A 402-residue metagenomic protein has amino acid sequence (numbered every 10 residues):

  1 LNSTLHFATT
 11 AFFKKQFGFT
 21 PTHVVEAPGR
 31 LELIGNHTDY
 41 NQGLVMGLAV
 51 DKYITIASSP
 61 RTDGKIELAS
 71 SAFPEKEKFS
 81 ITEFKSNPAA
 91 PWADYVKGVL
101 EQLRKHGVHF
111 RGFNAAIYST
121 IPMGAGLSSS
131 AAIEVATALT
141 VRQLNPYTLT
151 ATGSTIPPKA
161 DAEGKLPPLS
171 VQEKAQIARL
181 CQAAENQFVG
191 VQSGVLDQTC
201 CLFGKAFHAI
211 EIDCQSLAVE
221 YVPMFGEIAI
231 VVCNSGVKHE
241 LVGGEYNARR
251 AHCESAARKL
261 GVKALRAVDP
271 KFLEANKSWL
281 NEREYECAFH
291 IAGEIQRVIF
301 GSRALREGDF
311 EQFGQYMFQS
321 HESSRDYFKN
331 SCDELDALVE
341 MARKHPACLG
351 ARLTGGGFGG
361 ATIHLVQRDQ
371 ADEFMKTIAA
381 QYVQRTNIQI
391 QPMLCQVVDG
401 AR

Functional and structural regions predicted by a protein language model:
L1-P28, N41-L44, E83, P88-F225 (+2 more regions): Gly/Ser-rich oxyanion-binding loop with an adjacent helix/lid that shapes the negatively charged ligand pocket
L1-R30, T55, S59-A89, T155 (+3 more regions): C-terminal nucleotide
Q42-A49, R249-R250: Short Gly/aromatic-enriched secondary-structure transition segments
V50, L100, A138, E254-A257: Short, amphipathic alpha-helical segments that act as regulatory/interfacial helices in nucleotide-processing proteins
A131-A132, A361-L365: FabD-like malonyl-/acyl-CoA
